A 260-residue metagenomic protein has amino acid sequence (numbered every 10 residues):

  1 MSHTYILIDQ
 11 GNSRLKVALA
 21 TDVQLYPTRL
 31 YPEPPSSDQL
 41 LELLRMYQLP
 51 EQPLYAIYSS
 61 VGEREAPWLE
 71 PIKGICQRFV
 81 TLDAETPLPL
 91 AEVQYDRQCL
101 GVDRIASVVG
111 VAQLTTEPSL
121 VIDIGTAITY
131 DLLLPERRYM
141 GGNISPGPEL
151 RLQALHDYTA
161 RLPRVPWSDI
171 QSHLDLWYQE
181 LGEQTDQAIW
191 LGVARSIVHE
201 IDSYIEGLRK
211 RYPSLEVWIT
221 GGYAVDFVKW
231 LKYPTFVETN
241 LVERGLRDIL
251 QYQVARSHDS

Functional and structural regions predicted by a protein language model:
M1-Y26, V111, E117-Y139, L155 (+1 more regions): Gly/Thr-rich phosphate-binding beta-strand-loop-beta motif of the actin/hexokinase/Hsp70
S2-R78: Conserved phosphate-binding loops in N-terminal lobes of ATP-dependent enzymes of the actin/Hsp70/sugar-kinase
L30-P35, A84-T86, I144-L150, T239-I249: Short, acidic/turn-prone active-site loops that include or flank metal/cofactor- and phosphate-binding residues
Y47-L100, E136-P148, E183-A194, V198 (+2 more regions): Short beta-strand-loop/turn "lid" adjacent to the catalytic site in phosphate-handling enzymes
Q48-Q52, L114-T116, L208-Y212: Glycine-rich phosphate-binding loop signature in dinucleotide/nucleotide-binding domains
R97-G110: Short phosphate-binding loop-to-helix
I105, A112, A160, F236-S260: Glycine-rich phosphate-binding/hydrolytic loop that grips phosphoryl groups
S145-L208: Active-site rim beta-loop-alpha module in soluble metabolic enzymes
